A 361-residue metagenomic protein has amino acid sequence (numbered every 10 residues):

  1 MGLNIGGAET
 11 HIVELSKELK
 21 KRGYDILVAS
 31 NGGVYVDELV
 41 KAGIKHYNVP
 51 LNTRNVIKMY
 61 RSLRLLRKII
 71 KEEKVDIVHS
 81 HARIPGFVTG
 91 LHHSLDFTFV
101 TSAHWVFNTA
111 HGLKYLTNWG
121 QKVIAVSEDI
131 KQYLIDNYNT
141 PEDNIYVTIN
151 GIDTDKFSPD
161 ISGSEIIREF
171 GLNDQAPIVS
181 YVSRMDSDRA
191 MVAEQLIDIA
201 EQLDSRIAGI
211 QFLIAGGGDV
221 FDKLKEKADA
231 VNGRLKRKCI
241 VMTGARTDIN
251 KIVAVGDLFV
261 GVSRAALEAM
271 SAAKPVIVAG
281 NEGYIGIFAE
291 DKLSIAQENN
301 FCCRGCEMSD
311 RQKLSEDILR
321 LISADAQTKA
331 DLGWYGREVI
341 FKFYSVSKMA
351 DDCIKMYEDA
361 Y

Functional and structural regions predicted by a protein language model:
M1-G6, T10-I12, K17-K58, G217-K223: N-terminal strand-loop element at the rim of the active site of nucleotide-sugar-dependent glycosyltransferases
I70, S94-E128, N139, V253: A conserved, positively charged/aromatic
S80-G86, A103: Short His-centered aromatic/hydrophobic patch
S158-L172: A short helix/loop element that forms part of the nucleotide-sugar donor recognition site in Leloir-type
L172-A193, I197-E201, L213: Conserved donor-binding/catalytic core segment of Leloir-type glycosyltransferases
K223-R246: Nucleotide-activated donor-binding/catalytic signature segment of Leloir-type glycosyltransferases, i.e., the conserved
N281-R320, Q327: Change "using UDP/GDP/dTDP sugars" to "using nucleotide sugars
R320, Q327-F343, K355: A short, well-ordered alpha-helix in the C-terminal region of glycosyltransferases
